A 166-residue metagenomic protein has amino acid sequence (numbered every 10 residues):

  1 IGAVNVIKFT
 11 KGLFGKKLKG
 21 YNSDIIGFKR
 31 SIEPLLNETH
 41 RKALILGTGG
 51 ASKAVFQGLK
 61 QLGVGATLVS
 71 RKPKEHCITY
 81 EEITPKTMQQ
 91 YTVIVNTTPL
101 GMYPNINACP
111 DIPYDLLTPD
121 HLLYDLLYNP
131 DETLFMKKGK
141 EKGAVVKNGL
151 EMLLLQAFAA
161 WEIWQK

Functional and structural regions predicted by a protein language model:
I1-L35, K138: Phosphate/diphosphate ligand-binding glycine-rich loop within oxidoreductases
I25, I32, R41-K60: Glycine-rich adenosine-cofactor-binding loop
R30, V145-Q165: Active-site capping/gating segments
L36-K42, L117-P119: Short helix-loop-beta connector
K42, V64-G65, L122: Residues at the starts of beta-strands that form the adenosine-phosphate
G49, K72, N129: Residues in the short beta-alpha loop(s) of Rossmann-like NAD(P)-binding domains
Q61-I78: NAD(P)-binding Rossmann-fold cofactor-contacting core
H76-V146: Rossmann-like adenosine-cofactor binding region
